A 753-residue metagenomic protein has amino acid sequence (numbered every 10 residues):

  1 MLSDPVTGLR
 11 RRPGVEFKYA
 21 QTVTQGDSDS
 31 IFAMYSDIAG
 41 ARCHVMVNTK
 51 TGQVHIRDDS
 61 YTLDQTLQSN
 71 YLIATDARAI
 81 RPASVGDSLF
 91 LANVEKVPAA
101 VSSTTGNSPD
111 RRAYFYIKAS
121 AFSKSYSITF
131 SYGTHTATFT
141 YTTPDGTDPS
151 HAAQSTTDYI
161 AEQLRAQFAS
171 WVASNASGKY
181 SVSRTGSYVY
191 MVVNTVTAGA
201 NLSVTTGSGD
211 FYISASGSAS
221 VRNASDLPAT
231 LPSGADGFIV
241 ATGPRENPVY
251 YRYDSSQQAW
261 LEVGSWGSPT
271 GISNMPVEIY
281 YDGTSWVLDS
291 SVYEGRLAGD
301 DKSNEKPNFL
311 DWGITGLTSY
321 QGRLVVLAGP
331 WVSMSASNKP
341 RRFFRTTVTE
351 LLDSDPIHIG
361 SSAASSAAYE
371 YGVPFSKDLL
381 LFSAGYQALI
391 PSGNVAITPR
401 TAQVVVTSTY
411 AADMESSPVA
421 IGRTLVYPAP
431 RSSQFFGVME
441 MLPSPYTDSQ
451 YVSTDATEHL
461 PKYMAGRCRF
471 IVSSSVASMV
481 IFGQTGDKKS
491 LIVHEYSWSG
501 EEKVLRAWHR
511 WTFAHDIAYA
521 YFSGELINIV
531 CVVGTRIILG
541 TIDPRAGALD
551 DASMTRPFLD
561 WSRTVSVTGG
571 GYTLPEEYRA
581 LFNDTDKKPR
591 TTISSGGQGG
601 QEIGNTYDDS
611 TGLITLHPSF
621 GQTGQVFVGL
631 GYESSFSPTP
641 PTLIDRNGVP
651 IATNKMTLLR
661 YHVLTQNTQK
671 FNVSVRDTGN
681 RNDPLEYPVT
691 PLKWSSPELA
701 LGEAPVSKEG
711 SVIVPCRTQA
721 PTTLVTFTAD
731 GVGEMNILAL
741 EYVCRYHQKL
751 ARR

Functional and structural regions predicted by a protein language model:
M1-S60, S225-A368, S432-S449, V675-G679: N-terminal beta-propeller domains
P5-G14, K18-S28, Y35-S36, S433-R753: Beta-sheet repeat architectures centered on beta-propellers
A20-Q25, S30, V292-G322, L327-A477 (+2 more regions): Beta-propeller and closely related beta-pinwheel folds
C43, S88, R323, D378 (+4 more regions): Conserved core beta-strand positions within WD40 beta-propeller blades
H44-N48, L91, V325-V326, L379-F382 (+3 more regions): Conserved beta-strand element within WD40/beta-propeller blades
S60-V85, I357-A368: Aromatic/His-enriched, Gly/Pro-containing loop or helix-boundary segments that lie immediately adjacent to catalytic
A74, A79-R81, D87-S88, A92-V94 (+3 more regions): Long, charge-dense tracts
A100-A113, G393-Q403, T407-A412, Y632-P650: A short, polar beta-strand/turn micro-motif
